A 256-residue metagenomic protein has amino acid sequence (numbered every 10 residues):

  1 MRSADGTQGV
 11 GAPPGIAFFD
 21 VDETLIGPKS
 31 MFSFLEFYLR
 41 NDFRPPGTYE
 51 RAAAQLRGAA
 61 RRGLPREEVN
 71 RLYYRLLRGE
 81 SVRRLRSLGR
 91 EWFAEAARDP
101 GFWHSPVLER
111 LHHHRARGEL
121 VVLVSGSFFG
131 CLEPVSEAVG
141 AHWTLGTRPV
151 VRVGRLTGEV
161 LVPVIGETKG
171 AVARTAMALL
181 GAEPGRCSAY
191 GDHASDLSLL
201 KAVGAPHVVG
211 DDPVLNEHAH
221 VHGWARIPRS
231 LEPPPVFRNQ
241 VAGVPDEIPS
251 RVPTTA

Functional and structural regions predicted by a protein language model:
M1-A4, Q8, A12-P14, S87-L88 (+1 more regions): C-terminal cap/substrate-recognition subdomain and adjoining C-terminal extension of metal-dependent phosphatase-like
R2-R61: Active-site neighborhood of HAD-like aspartate-dependent phosphohydrolases
D20-V21, L72, T144, R155: Residue-level signal for pocket-adjacent positions within structured domains
D22-T24, L35-N41, A53-L64, S81-R86 (+2 more regions): Short charge-dense sequence patches
I26, L77, I165: Catalytic cores of large soluble enzymes that bind and process phosphate-bearing ligands
K29-S33, E67-E68, G130, E167 (+1 more regions): A generic alpha-helix surface/boundary motif
S30-M31, D42-H113: A metal-dependent, Asp-based hydrolase signature
